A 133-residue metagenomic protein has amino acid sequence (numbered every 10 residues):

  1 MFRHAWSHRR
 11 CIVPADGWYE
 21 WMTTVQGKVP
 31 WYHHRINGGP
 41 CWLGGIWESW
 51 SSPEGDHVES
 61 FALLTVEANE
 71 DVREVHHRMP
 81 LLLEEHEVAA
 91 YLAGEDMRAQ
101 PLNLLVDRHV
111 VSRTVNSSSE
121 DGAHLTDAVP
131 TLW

Functional and structural regions predicted by a protein language model:
M1-W133: A structured binding-face within diverse protein domains that lines the active/interaction site
